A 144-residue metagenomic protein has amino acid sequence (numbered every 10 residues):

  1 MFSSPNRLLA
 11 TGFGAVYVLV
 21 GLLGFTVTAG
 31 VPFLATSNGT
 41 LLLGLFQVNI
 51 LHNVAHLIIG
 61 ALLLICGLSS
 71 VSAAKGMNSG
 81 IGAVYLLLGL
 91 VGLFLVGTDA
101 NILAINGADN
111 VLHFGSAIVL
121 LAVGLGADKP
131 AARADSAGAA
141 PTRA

Functional and structural regions predicted by a protein language model:
M1-A144: Membrane-interface extramembranous regions
